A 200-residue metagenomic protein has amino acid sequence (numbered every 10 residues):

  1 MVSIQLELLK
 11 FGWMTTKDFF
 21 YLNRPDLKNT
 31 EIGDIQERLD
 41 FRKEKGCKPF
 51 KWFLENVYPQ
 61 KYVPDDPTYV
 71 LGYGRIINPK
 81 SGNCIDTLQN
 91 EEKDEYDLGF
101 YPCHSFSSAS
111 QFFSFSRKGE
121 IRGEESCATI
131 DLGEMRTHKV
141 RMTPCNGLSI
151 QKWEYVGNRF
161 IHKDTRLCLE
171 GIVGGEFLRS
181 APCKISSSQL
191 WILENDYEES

Functional and structural regions predicted by a protein language model:
M1-Y58: Catalytic cores of eukaryotic secretory-pathway lumenal/extracellular enzymes that build and remodel glycoconjugates
Y62-S200: Lectin-like carbohydrate-binding module/patch detector with strong preference for beta-trefoil
